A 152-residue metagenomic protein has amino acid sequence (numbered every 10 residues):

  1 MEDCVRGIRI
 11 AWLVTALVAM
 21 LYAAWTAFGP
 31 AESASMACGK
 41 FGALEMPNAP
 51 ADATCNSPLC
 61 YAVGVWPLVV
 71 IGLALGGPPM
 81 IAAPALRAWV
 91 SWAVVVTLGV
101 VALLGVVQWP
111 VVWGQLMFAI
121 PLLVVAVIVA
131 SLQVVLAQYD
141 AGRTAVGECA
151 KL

Functional and structural regions predicted by a protein language model:
M1-A11, A74-V94, L123-L152: Cytoplasmic membrane-interface segments at the C-terminal ends of transmembrane helices
I8, L21, A62, A85-A88 (+2 more regions): Acidic, low-complexity intrinsically disordered regions
T15-V70: Hydrophobic transmembrane helix segments
A16-T26, L75-P79, L98-G105, L122-Q133: Helical transmembrane-bundle signal
F28-C38, R87, P110-W113, V134-G142: Transmembrane helix-loop junctions in multipass membrane proteins, especially transporters and channels
P67-A74, F118-V124: Membrane-embedded alpha-helical segments of multi-pass membrane proteins, especially the transmembrane helices
L68, P79-M80, V111, L122: Hydrophobic residues in alpha-helical membrane-spanning segments
R87-V125: Hydrophobic alpha-helical transmembrane segments of integral membrane proteins
